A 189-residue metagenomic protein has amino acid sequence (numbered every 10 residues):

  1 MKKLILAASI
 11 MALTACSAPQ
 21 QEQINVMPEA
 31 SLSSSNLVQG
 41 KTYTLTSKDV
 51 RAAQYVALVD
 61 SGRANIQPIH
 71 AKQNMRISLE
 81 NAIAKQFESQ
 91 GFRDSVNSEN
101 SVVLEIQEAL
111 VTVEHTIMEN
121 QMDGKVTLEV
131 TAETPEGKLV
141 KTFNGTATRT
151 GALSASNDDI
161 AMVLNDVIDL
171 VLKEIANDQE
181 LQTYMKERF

Functional and structural regions predicted by a protein language model:
M1-C16: Sec-dependent bacterial lipoprotein signal peptides
C16-I77, L181-F189: A structural "domain/chain start" motif
S17-V26, Q90-V140, R149-S154: Surface-exposed short loop/turn segments
Y43-T44, F92, T127, A147 (+1 more regions): Contiguous, function-dense segments enriched for cysteine-driven chemistry and partner/ligand-binding capacity
D60-K72, K138-N177: Short secondary-structure boundary motifs at beta->alpha junctions and helix caps
I69-N97, L104: Mid-chain, structured segments of secreted extracytoplasmic proteins
A84-F92, V111, L172-L181: Sec-exported extracytoplasmic/periplasmic mature domains
